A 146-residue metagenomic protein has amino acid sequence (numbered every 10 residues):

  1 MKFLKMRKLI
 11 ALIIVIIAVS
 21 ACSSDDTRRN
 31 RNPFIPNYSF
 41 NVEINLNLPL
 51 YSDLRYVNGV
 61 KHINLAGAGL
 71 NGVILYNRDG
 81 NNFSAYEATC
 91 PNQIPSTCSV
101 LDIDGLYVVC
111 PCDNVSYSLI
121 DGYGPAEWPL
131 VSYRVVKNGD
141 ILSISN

Functional and structural regions predicted by a protein language model:
M1-M6: N-terminal secretory signal peptides that target proteins for export/translocation
R7-V15: Sec-dependent signal peptide recognition, specifically the positively charged N-region followed immediately by
I10, C22-D26: Long, non-catalytic terminal segments
I17-A21: C-terminal motif of bacterial Sec signal peptides marking the signal peptidase cleavage site
D25-G105, S118-L119, R134-N146: N-terminal pre-ligand scaffold of iron-sulfur
D104-N114, G124-K137: Short cysteine/histidine-rich metal-coordination sites, predominantly Zn2+-binding motifs
